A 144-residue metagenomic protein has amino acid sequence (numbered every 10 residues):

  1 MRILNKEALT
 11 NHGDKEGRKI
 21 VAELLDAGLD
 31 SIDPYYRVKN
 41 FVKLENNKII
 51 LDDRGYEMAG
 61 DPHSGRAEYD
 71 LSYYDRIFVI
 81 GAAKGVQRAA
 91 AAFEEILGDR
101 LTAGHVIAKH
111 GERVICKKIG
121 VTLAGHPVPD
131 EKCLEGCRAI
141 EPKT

Functional and structural regions predicted by a protein language model:
M1-T144: N-terminal loops that bind phosphate or other acidic moieties and the adjacent beta-alpha structural core
